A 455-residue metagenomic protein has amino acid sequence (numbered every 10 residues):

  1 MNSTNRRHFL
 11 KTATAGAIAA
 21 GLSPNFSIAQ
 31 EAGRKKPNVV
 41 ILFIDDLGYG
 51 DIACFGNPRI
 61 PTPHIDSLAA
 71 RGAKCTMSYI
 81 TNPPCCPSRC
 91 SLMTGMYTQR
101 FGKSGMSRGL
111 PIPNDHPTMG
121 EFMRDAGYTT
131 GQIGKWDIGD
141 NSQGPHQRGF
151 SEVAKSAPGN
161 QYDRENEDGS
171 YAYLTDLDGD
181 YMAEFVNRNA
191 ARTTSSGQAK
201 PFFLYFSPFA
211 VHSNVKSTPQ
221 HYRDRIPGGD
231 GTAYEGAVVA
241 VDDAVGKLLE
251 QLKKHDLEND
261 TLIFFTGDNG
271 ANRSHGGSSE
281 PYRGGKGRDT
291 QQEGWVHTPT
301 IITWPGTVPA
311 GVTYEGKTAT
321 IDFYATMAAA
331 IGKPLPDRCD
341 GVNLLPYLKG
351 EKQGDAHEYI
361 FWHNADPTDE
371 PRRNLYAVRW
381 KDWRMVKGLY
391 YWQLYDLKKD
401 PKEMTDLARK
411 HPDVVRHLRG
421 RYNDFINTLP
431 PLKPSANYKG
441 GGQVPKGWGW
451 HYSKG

Functional and structural regions predicted by a protein language model:
N2-G388, W392-Q393, L397-N427, L432-P434 (+1 more regions): Formylglycine-dependent sulfatase
